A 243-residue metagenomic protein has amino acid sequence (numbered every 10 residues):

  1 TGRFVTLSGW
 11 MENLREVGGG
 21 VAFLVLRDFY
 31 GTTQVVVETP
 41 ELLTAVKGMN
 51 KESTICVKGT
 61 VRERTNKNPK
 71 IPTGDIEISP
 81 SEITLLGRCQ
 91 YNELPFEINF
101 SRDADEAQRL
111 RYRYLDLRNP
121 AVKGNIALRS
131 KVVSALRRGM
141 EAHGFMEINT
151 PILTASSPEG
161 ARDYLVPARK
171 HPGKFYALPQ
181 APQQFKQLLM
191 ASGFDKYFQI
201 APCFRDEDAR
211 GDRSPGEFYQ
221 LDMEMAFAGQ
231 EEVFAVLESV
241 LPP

Functional and structural regions predicted by a protein language model:
T1-P243: Class II aminoacyl-tRNA synthetase catalytic cores and aaRS-like
